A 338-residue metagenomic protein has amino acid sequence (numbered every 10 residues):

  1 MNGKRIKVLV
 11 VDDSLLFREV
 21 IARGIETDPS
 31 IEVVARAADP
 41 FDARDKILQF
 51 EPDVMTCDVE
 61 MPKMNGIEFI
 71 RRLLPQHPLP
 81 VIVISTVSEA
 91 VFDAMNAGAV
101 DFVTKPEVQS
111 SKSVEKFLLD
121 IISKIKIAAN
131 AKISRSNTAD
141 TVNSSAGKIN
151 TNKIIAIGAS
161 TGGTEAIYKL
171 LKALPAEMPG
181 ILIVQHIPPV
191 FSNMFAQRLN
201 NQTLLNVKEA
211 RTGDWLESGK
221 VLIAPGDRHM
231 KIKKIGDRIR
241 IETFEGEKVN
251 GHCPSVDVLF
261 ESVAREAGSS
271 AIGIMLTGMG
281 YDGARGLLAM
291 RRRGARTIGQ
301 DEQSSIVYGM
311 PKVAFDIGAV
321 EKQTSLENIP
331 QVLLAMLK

Functional and structural regions predicted by a protein language model:
N2-L9, L15-S30, R36, F41-T56 (+1 more regions): Conserved acid/base catalytic micro-environments in cytosolic active-site loops
